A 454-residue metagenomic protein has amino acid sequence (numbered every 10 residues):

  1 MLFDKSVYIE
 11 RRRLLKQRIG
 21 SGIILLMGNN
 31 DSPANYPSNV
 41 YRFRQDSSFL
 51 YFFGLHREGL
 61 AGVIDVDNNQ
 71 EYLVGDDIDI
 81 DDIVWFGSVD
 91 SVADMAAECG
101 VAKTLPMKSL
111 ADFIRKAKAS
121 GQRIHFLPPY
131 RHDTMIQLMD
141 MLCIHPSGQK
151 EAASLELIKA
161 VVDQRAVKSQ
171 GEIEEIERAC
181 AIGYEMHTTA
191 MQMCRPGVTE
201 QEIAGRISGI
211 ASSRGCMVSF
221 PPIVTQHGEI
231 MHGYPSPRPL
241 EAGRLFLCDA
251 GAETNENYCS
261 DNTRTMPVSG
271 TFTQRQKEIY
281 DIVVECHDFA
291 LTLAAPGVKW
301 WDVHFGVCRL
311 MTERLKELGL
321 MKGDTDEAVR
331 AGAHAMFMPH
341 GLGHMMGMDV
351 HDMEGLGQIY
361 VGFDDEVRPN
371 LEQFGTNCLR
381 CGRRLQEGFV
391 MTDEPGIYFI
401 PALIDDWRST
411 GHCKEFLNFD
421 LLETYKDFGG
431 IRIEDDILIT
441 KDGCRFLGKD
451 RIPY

Functional and structural regions predicted by a protein language model:
M1-Y454: Active-site neighborhoods and metal-handling regions in enzymes and metal-associated proteins
